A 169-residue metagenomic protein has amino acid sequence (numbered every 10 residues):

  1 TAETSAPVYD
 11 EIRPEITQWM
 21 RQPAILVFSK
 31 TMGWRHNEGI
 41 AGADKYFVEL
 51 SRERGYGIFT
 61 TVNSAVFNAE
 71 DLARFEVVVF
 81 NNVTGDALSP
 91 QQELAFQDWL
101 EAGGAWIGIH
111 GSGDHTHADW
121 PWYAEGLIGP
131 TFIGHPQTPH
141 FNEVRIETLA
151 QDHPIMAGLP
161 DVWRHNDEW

Functional and structural regions predicted by a protein language model:
T1-P23: N-terminal pre-domain segments of enzymes
T1-S5, G33-W34, E53-G55, W120-Y123 (+1 more regions): Short linear motifs at secondary-structure transitions and domain/linker junctions
I16, I25, V78, D161-W169: A glycine-centered loop/beta-turn motif at secondary-structure junctions
T17-W19, L50, T138, E147: A generic structural signal for short, solvent-exposed coil/turn residues that cap or connect secondary-structure
M20-Q22, A73-R74, A102, Q151: Residue-level preference for short coil/turn positions at secondary-structure junctions
V27, M32-T116: Helical hinge/lid and interdomain linker segments adjacent to catalytic or ligand-binding clefts that mediate domain
W34-F47, Y56, R145-D152, M156-W169: A conserved amphipathic helix/loop scaffold that creates a polar/acidic microenvironment used either to coordinate
G85-D161: A glycine-rich, often tryptophan-bearing local segment used as a flexible ligand/cofactor-contacting loop or short
